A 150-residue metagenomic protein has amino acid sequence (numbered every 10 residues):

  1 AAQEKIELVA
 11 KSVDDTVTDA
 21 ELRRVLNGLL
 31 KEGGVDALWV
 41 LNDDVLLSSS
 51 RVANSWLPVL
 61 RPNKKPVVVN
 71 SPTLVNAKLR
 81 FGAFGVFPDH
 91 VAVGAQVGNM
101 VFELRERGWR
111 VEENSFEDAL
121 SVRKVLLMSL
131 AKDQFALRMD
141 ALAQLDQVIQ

Functional and structural regions predicted by a protein language model:
A1-Q150: Short hydrophobic alpha-helices and adjacent helix-cap/hinge residues
